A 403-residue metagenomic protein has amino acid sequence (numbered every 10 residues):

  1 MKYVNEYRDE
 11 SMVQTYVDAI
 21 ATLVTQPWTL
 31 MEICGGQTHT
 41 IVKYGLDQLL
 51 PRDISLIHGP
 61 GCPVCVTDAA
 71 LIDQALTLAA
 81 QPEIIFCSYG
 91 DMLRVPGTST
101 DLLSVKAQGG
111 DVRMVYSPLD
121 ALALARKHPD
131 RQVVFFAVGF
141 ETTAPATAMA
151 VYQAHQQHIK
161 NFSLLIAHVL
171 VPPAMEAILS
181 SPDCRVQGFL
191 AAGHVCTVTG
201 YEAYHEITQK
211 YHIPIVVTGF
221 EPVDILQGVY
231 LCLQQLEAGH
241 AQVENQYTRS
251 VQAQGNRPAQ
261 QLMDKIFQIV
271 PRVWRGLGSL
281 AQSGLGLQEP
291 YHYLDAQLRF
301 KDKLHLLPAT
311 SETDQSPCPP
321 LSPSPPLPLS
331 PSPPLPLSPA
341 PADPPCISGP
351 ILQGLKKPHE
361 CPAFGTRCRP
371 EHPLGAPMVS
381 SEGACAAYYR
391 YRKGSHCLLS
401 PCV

Functional and structural regions predicted by a protein language model:
M1-D130, A144, A148, Q153-Q157 (+4 more regions): Metallocofactor- and cofactor-centric catalytic cores in central/energy metabolism, strongly enriched
P27-L30, N161-F162, A238-Y247, V273-L277 (+2 more regions): Flexible, glycine/charged-enriched surface loops at secondary-structure junctions
L71-Q74, R126-V133, A177-P182, H205-E206 (+1 more regions): Short, surface-exposed amphipathic charged segments that create phosphate/polyanion-binding patches used for binding
F136, F140-A203, I207: Phosphate/pyrophosphate-binding betaalpha-module
L165, D183-Q252: A conserved active-site cap/scaffold subdomain adjacent to cofactor or substrate pockets
Q227-D314, P339-C346, P350: Internal helical hairpin/lid segments
P319, P325-L327, P333-L335: Intrinsically disordered, low-complexity proline-rich regions
